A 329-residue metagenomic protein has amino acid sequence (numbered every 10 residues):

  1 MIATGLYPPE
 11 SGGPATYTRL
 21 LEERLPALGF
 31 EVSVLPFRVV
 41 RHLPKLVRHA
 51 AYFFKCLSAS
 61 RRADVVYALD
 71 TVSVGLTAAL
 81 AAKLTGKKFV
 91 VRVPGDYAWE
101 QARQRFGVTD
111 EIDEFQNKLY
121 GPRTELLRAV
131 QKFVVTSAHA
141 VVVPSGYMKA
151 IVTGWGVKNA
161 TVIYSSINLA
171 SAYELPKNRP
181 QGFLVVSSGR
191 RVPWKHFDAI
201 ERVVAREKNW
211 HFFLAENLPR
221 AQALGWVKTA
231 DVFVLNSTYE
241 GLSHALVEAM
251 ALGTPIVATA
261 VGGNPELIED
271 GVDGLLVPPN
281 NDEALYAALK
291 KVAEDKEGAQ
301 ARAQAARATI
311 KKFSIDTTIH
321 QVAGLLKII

Functional and structural regions predicted by a protein language model:
A3, V142, I167, N178-K195 (+1 more regions): Conserved donor-binding/catalytic core segment of Leloir-type glycosyltransferases
Y17, L119-A172: Donor nucleotide-sugar binding/catalytic pocket of nucleotide-sugar-dependent glycosyltransferases
F54-L57, R61, L80, L84 (+2 more regions): Membrane-proximal helix-turn-helix segments that form the acceptor-binding/catalytic region of lipid-linked
L224, S243, V247-A251, P265-E266 (+1 more regions): Short alpha-helical segment that forms part of, or immediately flanks, the ligand-binding pocket in carbohydrate-active
T238: Aromatic "clamp/platform" in nucleotide-sugar-dependent glycosyltransferases that forms part of the donor/acceptor
P255-A258, I268: Short hydrophobic beta-strand element within catalytic cores of glycosyltransferases and related nucleotide-activated
D270-G271, L275-D282, K291-K296: Conserved acidic donor-binding segment of nucleotide-sugar-dependent glycosyltransferases
K291, G298-K312, G324: A short, well-ordered alpha-helix in the C-terminal region of glycosyltransferases
